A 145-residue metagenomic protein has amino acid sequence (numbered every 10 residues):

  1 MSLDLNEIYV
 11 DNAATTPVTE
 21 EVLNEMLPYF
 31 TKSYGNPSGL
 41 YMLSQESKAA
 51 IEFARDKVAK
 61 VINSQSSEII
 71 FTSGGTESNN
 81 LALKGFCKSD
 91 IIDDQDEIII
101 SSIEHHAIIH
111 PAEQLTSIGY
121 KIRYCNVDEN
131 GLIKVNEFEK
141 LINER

Functional and structural regions predicted by a protein language model:
M1-R145: Pyridoxal 5′-phosphate
